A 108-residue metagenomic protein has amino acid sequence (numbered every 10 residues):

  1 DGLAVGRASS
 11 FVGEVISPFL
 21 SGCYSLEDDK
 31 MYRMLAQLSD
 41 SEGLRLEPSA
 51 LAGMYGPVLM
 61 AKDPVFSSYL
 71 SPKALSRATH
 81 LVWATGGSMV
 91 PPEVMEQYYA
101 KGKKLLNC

Functional and structural regions predicted by a protein language model:
R7-L75: Active-site-adjacent helical/loop segments in soluble small-molecule enzymes
M54-C108: Phosphate-binding loop/pocket of nucleotide- and phosphate-handling active sites
